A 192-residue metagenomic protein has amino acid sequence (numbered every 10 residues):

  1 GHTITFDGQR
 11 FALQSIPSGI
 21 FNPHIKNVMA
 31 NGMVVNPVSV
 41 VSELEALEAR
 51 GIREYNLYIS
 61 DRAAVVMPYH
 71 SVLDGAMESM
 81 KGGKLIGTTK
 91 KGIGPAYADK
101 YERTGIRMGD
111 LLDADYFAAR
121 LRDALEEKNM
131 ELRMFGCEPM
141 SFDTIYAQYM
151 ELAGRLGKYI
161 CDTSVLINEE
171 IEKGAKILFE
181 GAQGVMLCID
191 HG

Functional and structural regions predicted by a protein language model:
G1-G192: Non-transmembrane, aqueous-exposed alpha-helical and coiled segments at domain scale
